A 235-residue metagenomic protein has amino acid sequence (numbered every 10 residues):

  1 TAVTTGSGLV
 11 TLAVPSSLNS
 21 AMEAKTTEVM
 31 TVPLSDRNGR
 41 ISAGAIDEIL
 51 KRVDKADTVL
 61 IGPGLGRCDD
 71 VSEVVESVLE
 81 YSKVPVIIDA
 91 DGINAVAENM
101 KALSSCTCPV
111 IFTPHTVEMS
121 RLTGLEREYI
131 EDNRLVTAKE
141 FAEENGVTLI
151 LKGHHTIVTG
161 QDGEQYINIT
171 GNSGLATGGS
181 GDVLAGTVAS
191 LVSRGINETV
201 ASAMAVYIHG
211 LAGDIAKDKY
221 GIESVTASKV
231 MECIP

Functional and structural regions predicted by a protein language model:
T1-I87, N94-I111, T116-P235: Small-residue (G/A/S/T)-rich helix-start motifs and N-terminal tracts that mark the onset
